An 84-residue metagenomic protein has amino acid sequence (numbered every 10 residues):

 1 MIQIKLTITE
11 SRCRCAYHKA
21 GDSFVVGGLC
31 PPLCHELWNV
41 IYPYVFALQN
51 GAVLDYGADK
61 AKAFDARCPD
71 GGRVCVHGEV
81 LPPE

Functional and structural regions predicted by a protein language model:
M1-K5: Short, basic/aromatic beta-hairpin or loop at an interaction surface
S11-C13, L29-C34: Short, charged beta-turn/beta-strand-edge "cap" motif at the junction between a beta-strand and an adjacent loop
L29, A52-A58: Acidic, serine/threonine- and proline/glycine-rich low-complexity repeats
H35-A52: Short, compositionally biased
Y56-E84: Short, compact, well-ordered microdomains
